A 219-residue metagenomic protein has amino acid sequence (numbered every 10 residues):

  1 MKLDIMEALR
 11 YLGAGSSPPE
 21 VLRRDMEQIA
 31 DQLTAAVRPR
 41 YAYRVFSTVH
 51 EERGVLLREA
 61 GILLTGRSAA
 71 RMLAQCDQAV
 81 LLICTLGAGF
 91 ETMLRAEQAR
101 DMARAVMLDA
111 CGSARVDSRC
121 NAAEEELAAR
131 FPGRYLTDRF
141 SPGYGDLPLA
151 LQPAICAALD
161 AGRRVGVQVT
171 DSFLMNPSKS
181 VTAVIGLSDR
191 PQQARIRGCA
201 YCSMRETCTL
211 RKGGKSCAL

Functional and structural regions predicted by a protein language model:
M1-A105: Active-site helix-to-loop segments that bind/position phosphate- or nucleotide-bearing substrates and donors across
V21-R24, A128, L147: Short N-terminal helix-initiation segments at or just after the protein's N-terminus
V21-R24, Q28, A114, S118 (+2 more regions): Conserved active-site and cofactor/substrate-binding residues in soluble primary-metabolism enzymes
D31-R38, A128, P132, M204-T207: Generic secondary-structure signature for well-ordered alpha-helical cores
Q75-S141: Conserved mixed alpha/beta catalytic, RNA-binding, or beta-rich assembly cores of soluble enzyme, regulatory
L86, G133-L210: Short terminal or interdomain "cap/linker" segment that borders an active site or interface and mediates
R211-L219: Short cysteine/histidine-rich zinc-coordinating motifs and their immediately flanking basic loops
